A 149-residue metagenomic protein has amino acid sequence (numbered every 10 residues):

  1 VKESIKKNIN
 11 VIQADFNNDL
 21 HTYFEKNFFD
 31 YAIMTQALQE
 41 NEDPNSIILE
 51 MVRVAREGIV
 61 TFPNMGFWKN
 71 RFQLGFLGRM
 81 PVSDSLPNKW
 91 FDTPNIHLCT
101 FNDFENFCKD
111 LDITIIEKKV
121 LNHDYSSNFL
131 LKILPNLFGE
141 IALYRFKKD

Functional and structural regions predicted by a protein language model:
V1-T22: Class I SAM-dependent methyltransferase SAM/SAH-binding core
E3, T22-Y23, L49, P135: A general structural signal for stabilizing positions within well-ordered secondary structure
N18, Q39, F67: Active-site micro-motifs of SAM-dependent methyltransferase domains
D19-K26, E42: Short conserved loop adjoining the S-adenosyl-L-methionine
N27-F28, V54: Alpha-helix C-terminal capping/helix-to-coil transition sites in glycosyltransferase folds
D30-D43, F62: A short SAM/SAH-binding and catalytic strip from SAM-dependent methyltransferases
S46-E50, E57-D149: S-adenosyl-L-methionine-dependent methyltransferase catalytic module, highlighting the catalytic core
